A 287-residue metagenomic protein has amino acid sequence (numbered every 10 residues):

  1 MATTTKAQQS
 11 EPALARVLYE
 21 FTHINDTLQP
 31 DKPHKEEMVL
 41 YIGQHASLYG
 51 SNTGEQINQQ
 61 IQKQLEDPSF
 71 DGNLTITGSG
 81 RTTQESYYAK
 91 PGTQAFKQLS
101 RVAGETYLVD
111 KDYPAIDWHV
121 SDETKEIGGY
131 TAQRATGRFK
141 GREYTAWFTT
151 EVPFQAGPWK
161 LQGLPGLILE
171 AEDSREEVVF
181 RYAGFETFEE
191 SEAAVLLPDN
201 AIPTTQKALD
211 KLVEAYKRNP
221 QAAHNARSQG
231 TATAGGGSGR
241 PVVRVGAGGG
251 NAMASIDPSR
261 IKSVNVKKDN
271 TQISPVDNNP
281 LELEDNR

Functional and structural regions predicted by a protein language model:
M1-A2: Bacterial N-terminal signal peptides
T5-D117, S121-T124, T131, E177-R287: Extracellular or lumenal secretory-pathway regions
S121-E186: Glycine- and acidic-residue-rich phosphate-binding/metal-coordinating active-site segment common to enzymes that handle
